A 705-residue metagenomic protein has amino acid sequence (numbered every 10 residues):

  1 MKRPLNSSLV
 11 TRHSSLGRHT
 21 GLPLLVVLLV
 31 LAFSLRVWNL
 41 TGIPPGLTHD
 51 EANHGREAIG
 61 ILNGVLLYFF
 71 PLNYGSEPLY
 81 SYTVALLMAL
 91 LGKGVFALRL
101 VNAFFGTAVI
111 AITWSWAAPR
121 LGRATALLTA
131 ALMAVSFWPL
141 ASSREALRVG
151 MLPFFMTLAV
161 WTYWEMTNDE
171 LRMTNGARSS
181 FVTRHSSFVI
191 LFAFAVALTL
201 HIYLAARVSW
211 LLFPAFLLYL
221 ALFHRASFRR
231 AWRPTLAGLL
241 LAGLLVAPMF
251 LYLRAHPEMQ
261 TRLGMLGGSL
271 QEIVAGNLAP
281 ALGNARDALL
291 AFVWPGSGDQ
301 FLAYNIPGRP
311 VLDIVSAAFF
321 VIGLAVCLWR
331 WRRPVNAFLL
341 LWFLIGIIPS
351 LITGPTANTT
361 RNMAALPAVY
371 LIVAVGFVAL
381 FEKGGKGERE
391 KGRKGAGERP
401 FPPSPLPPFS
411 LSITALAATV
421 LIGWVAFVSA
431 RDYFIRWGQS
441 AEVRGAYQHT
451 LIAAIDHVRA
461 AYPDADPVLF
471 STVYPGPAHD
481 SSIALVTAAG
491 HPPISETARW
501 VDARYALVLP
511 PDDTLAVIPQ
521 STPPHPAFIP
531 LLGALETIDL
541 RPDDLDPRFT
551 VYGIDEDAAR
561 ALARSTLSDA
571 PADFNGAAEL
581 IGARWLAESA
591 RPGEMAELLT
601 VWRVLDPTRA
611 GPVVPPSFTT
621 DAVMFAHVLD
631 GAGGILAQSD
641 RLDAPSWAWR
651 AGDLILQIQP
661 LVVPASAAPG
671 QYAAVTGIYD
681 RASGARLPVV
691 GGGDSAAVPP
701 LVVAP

Functional and structural regions predicted by a protein language model:
K2-R3, H19-T167, V189-G276, P280-F381: Membrane-integral, polyisoprenol-dependent glycosyltransferases of the GT-C/oligosaccharyltransferase superfamily
L5-L16, N168-I190, K383-T414: Arg/Gly-rich low-complexity intrinsically disordered repeat tracts
V26, L218, L239-L240, F377-G387 (+2 more regions): Signature aromatic-anchored transmembrane alpha helix within multi-pass, membrane-resident enzymes that catalyze glycan
R309-P310, T414-W500, T566-D569: Membrane-proximal, lumen/periplasm-facing interface regions of secretory-pathway glyco- and lipid-modifying enzymes
V458-P492, I518-P519, P523, P592-G631: Short periplasmic/luminal acceptor-recognition loop of GT-C membrane glycosyltransferases, typified by
V501-R584, A685-P705: Aromatic/acidic, Gly/Pro-rich catalytic loop(s) in extracytoplasmic/lumenal soluble domains of multi-pass membrane
R609-P616, I635-L636, A668, Y679-A696: Beta-sandwich strand segments
L636-S666, R681, G692: A beta-strand/beta-hairpin structural motif
